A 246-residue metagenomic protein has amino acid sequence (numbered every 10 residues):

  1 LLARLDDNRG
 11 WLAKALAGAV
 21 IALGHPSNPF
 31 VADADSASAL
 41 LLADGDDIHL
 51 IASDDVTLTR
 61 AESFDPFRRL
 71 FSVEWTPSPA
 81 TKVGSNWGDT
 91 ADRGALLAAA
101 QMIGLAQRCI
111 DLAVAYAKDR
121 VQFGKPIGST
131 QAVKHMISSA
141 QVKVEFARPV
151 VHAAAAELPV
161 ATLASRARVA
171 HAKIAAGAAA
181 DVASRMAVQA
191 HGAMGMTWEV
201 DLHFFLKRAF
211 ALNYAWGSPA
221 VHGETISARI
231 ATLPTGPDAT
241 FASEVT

Functional and structural regions predicted by a protein language model:
L1, W11, S36, R69 (+2 more regions): Internal, well-ordered alpha-helical segments in soluble enzyme and binding-protein domains
L1-R60: Glycine-rich flavin
A15, V31-D35, S63-F67, G88-A91 (+1 more regions): Solvent-exposed alpha-helices and their adjacent loops that cap or buttress functional pockets in soluble metabolic
S27-P29, L58-F64, R93-A100: Flexible, glycine/proline-enriched loop segments at strand-loop-helix junctions that form or flank small-ligand binding
D46, D54-D55, P77-P79, M102 (+2 more regions): A broadly conserved detector of short glycine/acidic/proline-rich loop/turn motifs that flank catalytic sites and bind
L58, V83, F123, I127: Short clusters of hydrophobic/aromatic residues that line enzyme substrate/ligand-binding pockets
D65-G94: A short, charged helix-loop
T90-T246: Alpha-helical interface subdomain recognition
